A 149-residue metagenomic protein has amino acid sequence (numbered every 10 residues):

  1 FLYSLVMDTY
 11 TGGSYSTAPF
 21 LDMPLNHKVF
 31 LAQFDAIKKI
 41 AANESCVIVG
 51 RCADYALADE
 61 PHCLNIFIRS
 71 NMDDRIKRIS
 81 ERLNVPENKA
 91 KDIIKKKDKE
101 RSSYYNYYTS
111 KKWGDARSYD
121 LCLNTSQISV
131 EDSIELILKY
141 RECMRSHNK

Functional and structural regions predicted by a protein language model:
F1-S45: ATP-dependent small-molecule kinase phosphotransfer cores that center on conserved nucleotide phosphate-binding segments
F1-Y15, P86-E131: Small-molecule kinase domains that catalyze NTP-dependent phosphoryl transfer to phosphate-bearing small molecules
D22, R51, Y55, M72 (+6 more regions): Long, contiguous binding/interaction regions
H27-L31, C46-G50, S103-Y107: Short gly/ser/thr-rich secondary-structure transition/capping motifs
I40, A53-D59: RNA pseudouridine synthases
I40-C46, S70-N71, K149: Patatin-like phospholipase
D59-R82, E87-K96: Conserved phosphate-donor/acceptor-positioning beta-strand/loop module used by diverse small-molecule
